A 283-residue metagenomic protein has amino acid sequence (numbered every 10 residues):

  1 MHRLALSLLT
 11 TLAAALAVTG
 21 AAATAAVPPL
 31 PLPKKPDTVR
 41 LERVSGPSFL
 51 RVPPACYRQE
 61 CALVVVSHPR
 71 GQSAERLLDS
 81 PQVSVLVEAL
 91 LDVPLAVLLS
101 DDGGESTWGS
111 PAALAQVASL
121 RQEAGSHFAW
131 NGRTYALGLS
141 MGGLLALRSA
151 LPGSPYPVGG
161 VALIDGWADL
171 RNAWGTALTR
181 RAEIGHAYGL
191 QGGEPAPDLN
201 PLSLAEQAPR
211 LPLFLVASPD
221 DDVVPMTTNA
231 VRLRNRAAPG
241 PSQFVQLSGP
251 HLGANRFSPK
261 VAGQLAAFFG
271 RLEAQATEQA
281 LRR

Functional and structural regions predicted by a protein language model:
S7-T19: Bacterial N-terminal signal peptides
A25-Q59: N-terminal cap/lid segment of alpha/beta-hydrolase-fold proteins
E60-R70: Short beta-strand element of the alpha/beta-hydrolase
L77-V97: Short amphipathic alpha-helix adjacent to the substrate-entry channel of hydrolases
W108-F128: Alpha/beta-hydrolase active-site loop
H127, G132-R180: Primarily recognizes the serine-hydrolase "nucleophile elbow" in alpha/beta-hydrolase and SGNH/GDSL folds
W174-V231, N235: The feature captures the conserved acid-bearing segment of alpha/beta-hydrolase catalytic domains
V231-R283: C-terminal catalytic histidine-bearing segment of alpha/beta-hydrolase fold enzymes
